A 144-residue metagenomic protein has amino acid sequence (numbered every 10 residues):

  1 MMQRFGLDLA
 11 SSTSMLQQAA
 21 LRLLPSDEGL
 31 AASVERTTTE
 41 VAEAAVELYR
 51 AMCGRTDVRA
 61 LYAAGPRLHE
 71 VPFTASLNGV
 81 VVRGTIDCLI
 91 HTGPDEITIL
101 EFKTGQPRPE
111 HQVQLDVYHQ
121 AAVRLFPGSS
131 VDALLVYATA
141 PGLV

Functional and structural regions predicted by a protein language model:
M1-N78, T139, V144: A non-catalytic, helix-rich entry segment at domain boundaries
A10, V81, Q112, S130-V131: Short linear functional motifs in flexible/disordered or boundary regions
T37, P107, Q120-V144: Metal-dependent nuclease catalytic regions and adjoining charged, substrate-binding loops involved in nucleic-acid end
G65, P94-E96, S129: Short coil/turn segments at beta-strand junctions that form active-site/ligand-binding loops
L77-D116, Q120, R124-L125: Non-catalytic protein-protein interaction segments used by genome-maintenance enzymes to assemble and couple activities
